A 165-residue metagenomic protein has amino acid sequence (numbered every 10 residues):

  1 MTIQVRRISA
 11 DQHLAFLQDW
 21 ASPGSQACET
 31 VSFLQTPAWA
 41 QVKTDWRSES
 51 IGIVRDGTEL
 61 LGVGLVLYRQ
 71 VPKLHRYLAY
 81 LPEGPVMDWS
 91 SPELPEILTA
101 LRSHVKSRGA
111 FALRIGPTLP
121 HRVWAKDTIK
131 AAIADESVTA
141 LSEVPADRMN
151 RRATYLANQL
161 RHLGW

Functional and structural regions predicted by a protein language model:
M1-P37: Short amphipathic alpha-helix that is part of the acyltransferase structural core
T2-H13, V144-W165: Acyltransferase donor/substrate-recognition loop-hinge adjacent to the catalytic core
L17-G24, L101-R108, L160: Hydrophobic, Leu/Ile/Phe/Ala-enriched alpha-helical segments that form helix-helix packing faces
Q18-Q26, M87, T139, R151-N158: N-terminal start-of-chain detector that recognizes signal peptides and the immediate post-cleavage beginning
P37-A38, L65-R69, A100-L101, T154-L156 (+1 more regions): Intrinsically disordered, low-complexity boundary segments flanking structured domains
A40-S142: Conserved donor-binding loop and adjoining core beta-sheet/short helix segment in diverse acyl/aminoacyl transferases
